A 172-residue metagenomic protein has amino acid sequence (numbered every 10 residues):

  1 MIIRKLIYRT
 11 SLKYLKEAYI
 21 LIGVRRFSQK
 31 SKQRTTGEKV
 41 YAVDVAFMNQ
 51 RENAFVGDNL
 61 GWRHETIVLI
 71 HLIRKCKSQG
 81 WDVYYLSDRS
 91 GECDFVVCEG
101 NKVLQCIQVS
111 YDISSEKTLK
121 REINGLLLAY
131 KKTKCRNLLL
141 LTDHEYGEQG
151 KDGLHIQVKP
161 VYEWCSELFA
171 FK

Functional and structural regions predicted by a protein language model:
M1-V103: Accessory nucleic acid-recognition modules appended to NTPase machines
C76, T133-K134: A structural signal for short coil/turn segments at secondary-structure junctions
D88, T142-D143: Cofactor-binding loop segments of dinucleotide-utilizing enzymes, especially the Rossmann-like FAD- and NAD(P)+-binding
C93, S115-T118, G147-K151: Short active-site-adjacent structural elements
V103-S114: Active-site ExK catalytic segment of metal-dependent nucleases
L119-K132: Short, charged, amphipathic alpha-helix that recurs within catalytic cores of restriction-modification and other
R136-T142: Short, hydrophobic beta-strand segments that form beta-sheet elements in well-ordered domains
D143-K172: Domain-level recognition of nuclease-like catalytic cores that cleave nucleotide substrates
